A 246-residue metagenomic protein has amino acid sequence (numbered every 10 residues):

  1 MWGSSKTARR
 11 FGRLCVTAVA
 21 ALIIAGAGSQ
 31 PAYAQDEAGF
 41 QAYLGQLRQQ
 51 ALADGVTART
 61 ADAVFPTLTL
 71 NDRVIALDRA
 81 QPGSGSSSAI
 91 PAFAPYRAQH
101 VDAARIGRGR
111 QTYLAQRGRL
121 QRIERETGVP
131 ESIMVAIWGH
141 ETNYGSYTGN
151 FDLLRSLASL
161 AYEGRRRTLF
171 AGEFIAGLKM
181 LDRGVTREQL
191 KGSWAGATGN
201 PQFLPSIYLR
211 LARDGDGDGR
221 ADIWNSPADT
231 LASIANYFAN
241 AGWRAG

Functional and structural regions predicted by a protein language model:
W2, E37, Q41-G45, I75-R79: Intrinsically disordered, serine/threonine/proline
W2-A18: Bacterial N-terminal signal peptides that target proteins for export
C15-A27: Bacterial N-terminal signal peptides
G28-A34: Sec/Tat signal peptide C-region and signal peptidase I cleavage site
D36-F65: Mature N-terminal segment immediately following signal peptide/propeptide cleavage in secreted/periplasmic
A58-G246: Catalytic glycan-binding domains that act on GlcNAc-containing polysaccharides
